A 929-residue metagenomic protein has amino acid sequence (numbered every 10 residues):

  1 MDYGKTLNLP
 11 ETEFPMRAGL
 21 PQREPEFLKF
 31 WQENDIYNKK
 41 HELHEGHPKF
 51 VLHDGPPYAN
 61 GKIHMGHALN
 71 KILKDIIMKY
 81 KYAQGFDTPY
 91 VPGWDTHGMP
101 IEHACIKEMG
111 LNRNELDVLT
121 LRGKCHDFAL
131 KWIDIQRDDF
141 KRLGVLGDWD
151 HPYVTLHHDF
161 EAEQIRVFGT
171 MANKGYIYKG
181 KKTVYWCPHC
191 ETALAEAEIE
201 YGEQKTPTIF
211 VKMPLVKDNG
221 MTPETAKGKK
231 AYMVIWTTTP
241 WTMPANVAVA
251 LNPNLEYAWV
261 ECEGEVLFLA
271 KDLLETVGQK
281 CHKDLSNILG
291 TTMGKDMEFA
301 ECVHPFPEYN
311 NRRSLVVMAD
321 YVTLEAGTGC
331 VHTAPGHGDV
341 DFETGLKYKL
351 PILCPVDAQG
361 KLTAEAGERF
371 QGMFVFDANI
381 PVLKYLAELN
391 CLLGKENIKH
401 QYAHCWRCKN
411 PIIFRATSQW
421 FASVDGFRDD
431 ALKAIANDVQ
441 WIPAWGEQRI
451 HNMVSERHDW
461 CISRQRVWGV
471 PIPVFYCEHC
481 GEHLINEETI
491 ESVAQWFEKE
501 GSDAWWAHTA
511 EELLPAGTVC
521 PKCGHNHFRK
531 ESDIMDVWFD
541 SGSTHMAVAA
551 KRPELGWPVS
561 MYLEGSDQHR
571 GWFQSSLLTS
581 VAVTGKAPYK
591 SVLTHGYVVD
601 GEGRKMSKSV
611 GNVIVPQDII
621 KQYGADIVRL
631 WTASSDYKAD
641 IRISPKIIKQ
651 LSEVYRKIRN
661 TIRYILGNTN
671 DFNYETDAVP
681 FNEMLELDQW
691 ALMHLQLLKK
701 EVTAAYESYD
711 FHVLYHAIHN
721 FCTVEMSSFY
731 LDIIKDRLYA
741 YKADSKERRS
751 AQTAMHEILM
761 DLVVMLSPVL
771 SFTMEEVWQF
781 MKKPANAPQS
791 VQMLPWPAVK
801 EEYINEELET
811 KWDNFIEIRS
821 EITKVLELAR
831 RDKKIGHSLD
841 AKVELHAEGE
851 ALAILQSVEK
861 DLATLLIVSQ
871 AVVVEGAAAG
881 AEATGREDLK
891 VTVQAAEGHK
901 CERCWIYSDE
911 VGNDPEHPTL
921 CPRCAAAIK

Functional and structural regions predicted by a protein language model:
M1-G264, A334-A366, C391-A431, M453-V454 (+8 more regions): N-terminal, positively charged nucleic-acid-binding surface of large information/translation enzymes
Q22-L28, L146, H158-Q359, A431-S463 (+8 more regions): NTP-handling and nucleic-acid-processing catalytic cores
D95, V184, P188, L194-G202 (+9 more regions): Acidic, turn-prone loop/beta-hairpin segments
N112, G202, T333-G336, F376 (+7 more regions): Conserved phosphate-binding loops in nucleotide/dinucleotide-binding enzymes
F140, E163, R407, W460 (+4 more regions): Core structural elements
C187, C405, C477, C520-C523 (+2 more regions): Short cysteine-rich clusters marking metal-coordination/redox-active sites
K217, E308, Y348-G360, R466-W468 (+2 more regions): Alpha-helical recognition segments enriched in aromatics with Gly/Pro capping that present substrate-recognition
H404-C408, Y597-E602, M606-M684, K783-A787 (+1 more regions): Catalytic adenosine-cofactor/nucleotide-binding cores of aminoacyl-tRNA synthetases and other
